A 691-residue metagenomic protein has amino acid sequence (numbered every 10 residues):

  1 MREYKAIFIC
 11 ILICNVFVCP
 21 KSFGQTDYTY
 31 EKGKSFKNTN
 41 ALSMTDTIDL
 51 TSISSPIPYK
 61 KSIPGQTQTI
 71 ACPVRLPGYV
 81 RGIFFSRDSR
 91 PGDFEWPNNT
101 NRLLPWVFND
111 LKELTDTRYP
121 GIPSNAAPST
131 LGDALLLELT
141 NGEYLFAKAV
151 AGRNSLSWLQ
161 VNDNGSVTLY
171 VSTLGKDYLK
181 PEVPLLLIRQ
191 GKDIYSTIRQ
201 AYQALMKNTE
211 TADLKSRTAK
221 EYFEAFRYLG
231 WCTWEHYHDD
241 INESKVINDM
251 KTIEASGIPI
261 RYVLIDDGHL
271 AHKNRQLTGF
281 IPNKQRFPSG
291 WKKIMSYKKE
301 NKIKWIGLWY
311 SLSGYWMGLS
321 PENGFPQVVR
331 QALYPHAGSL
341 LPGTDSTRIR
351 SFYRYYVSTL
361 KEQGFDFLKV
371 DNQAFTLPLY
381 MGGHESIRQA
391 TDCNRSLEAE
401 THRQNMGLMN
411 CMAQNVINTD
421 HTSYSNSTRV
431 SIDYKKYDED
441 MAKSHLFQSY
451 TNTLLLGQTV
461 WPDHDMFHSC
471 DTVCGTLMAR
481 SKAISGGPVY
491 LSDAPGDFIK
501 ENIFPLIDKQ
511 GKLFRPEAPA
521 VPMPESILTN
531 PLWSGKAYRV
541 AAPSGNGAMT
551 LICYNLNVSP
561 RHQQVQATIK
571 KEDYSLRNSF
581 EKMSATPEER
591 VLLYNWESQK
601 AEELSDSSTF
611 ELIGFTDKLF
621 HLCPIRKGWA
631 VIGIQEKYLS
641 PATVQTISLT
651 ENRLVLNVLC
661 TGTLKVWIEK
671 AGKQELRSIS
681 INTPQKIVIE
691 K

Functional and structural regions predicted by a protein language model:
M1-T26: Bacterial Sec-dependent N-terminal signal peptides
T26-K207: N-terminal accessory beta-strand-rich subdomains and adjacent acidic, glycine-rich linkers that precede catalytic cores
E224-I387: Aromatic-lined carbohydrate-binding/catalytic grooves of carbohydrate-active enzymes
Y237-I241, L270-N274, S313-L319, F375-L379 (+8 more regions): Flexible loop/turn segments at secondary-structure boundaries
W316-E362, R395-N502, A518-L532: Glycan-recognition surfaces
K482-S485, Y490, T529-E589, L619-R626 (+1 more regions): Carbohydrate-binding surface patches
L604-T643, L664-V666, E675-K691: C-terminal beta-strand-rich structural cap/linker in extracellular carbohydrate-active enzymes
